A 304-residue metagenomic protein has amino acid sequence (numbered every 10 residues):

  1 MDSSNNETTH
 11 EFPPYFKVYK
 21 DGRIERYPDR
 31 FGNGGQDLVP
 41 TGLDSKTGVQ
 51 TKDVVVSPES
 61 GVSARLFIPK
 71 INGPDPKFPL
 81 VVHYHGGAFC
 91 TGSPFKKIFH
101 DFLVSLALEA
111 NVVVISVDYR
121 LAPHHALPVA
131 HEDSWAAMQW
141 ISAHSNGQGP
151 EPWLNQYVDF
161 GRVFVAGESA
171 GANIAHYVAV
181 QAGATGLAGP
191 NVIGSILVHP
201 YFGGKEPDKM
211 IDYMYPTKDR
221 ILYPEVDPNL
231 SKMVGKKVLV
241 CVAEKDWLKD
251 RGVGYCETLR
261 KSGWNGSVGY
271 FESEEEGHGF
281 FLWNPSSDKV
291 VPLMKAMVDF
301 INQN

Functional and structural regions predicted by a protein language model:
D2-N304: Alpha/beta-hydrolase superfamily serine-hydrolase fold, recognizing
